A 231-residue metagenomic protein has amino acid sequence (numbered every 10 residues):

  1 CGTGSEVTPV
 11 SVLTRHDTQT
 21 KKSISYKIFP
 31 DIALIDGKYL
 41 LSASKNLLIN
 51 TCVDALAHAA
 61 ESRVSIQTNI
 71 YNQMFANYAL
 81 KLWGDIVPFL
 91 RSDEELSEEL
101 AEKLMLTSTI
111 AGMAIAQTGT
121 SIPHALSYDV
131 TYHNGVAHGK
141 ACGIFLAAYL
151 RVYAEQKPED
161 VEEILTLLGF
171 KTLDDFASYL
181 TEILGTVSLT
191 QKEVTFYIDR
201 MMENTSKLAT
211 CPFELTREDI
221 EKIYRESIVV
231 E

Functional and structural regions predicted by a protein language model:
C1-G2, Y39, A147-R151: Acidic, glycine-rich active-site loops and adjacent beta-strand->loop/helix elements that engage anionic groups
C1-V10: Proline/glycine-rich low-complexity loops and linkers
P9-T118: Carboxylate- and glycine-rich phosphate/diphosphate-binding segment that chelates Mg2+/Mn2+
V53, A76, L80-W83, P123 (+3 more regions): A general structural signal for well-ordered alpha-helical segments in protein cores
E61, T109, T131, L150-R151 (+3 more regions): Amphipathic alpha-helical core segments of compact helical bundles
T118-F170: C-terminal catalytic subdomain
E162-E231: C-terminal charged capping/lid subdomain of soluble metabolic enzymes
